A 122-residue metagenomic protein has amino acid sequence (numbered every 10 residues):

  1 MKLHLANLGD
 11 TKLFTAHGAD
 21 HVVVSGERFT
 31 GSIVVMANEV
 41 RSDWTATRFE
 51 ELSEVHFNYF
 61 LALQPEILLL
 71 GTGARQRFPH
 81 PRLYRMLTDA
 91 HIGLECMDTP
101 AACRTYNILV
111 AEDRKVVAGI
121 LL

Functional and structural regions predicted by a protein language model:
M1-V55, A111-L122: Non-catalytic interface/targeting segments
A19, Y84, Y106: Short glycine-/small-residue-rich flexible loop motifs, especially phosphate/cofactor-binding loops
T45, P79-P81, Y106: Short glycine-/acidic-enriched loop or helix-start segments at secondary-structure transitions that form or flank
E51, R77-F78, P100: Residue-level recognition of alpha-helix initiation/capping sites
S53-Y59, T105: Short, charged beta->alpha transition segments
F60-E95: Mid-chain, well-packed structural core segment of small domains
D89-K115, L121: C-terminal structural segments of small proteins and small subunits
